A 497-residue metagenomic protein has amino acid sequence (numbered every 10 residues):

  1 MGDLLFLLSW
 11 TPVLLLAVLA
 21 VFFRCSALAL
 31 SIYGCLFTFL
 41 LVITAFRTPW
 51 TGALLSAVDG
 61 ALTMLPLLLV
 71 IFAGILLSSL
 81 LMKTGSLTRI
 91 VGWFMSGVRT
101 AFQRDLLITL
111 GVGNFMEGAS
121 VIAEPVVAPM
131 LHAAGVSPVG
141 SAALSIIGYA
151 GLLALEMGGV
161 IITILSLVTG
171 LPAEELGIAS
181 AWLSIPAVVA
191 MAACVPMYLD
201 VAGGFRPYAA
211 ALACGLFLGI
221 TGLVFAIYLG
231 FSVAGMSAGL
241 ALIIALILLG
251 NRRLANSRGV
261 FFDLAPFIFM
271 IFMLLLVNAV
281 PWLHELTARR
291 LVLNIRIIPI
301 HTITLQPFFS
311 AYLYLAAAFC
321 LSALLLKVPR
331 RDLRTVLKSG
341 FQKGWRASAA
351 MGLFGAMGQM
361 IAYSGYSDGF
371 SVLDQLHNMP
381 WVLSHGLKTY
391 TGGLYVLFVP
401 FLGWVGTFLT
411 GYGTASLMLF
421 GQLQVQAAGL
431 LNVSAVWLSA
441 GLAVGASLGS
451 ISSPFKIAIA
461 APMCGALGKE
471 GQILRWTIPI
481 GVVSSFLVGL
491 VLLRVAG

Functional and structural regions predicted by a protein language model:
M1-F6, F22-L30, L54-L65, E174-A181 (+4 more regions): Interfacial loop-to-helix junctions that mark the boundaries of transmembrane helices in multi-pass membrane
G2-S9, A45, I185-Q306, G468-Q472: Long, contiguous bundles of hydrophobic transmembrane helices that form the permeation core of multi-pass
L8-V18, C25-R47, L68-L76, A211 (+5 more regions): Hydrophobic mid-bilayer segments of alpha-helices in multi-pass membrane transport proteins, especially secondary
L40-L41, L131-S137, G151-L152, L240-N251: Alpha-helical transmembrane segments and their membrane-interface exit regions
A53-S137, V328-A427: Membrane-embedded alpha-helical segments and adjacent helix-loop junctions characteristic of multi-pass solute
S96, R104-A190, Y198-R206, L394 (+1 more regions): Hydrophobic transmembrane alpha-helices that form the pore/transport pathway of multi-pass ion and small-solute
G177-Y208, L337-S348, G352-L376, V382 (+1 more regions): C-terminal transmembrane helix pair
A238, I243, L254-L402: Transmembrane helical segments that form the transport core of multi-pass membrane transport proteins
